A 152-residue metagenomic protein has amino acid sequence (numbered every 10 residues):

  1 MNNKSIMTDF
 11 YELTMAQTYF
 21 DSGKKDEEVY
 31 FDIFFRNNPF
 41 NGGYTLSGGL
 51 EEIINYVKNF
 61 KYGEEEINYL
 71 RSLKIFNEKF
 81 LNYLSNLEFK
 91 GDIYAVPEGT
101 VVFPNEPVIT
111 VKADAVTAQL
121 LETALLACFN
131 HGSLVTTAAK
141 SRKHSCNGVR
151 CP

Functional and structural regions predicted by a protein language model:
M1-P152: Ordered alpha/beta subdomains of enzyme catalytic regions
